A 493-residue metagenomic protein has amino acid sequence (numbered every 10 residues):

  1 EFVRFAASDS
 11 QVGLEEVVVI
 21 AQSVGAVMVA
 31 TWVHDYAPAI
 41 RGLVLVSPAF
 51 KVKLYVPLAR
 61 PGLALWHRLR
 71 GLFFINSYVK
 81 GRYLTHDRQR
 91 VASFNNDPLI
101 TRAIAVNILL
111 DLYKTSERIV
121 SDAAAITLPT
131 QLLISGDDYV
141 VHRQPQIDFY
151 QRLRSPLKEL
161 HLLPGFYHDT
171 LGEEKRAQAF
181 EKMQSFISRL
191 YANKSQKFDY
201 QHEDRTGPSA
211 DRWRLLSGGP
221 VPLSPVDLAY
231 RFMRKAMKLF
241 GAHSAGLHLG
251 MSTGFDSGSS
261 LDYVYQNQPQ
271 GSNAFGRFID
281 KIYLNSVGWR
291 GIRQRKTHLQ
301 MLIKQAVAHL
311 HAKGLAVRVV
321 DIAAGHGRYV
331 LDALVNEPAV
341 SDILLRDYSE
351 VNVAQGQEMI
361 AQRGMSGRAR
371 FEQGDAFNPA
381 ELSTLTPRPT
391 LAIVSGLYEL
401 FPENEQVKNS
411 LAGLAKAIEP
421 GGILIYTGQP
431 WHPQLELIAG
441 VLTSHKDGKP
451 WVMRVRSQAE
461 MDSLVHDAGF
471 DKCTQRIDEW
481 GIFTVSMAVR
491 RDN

Functional and structural regions predicted by a protein language model:
F2-E15: Conserved acidic catalytic loop of the alpha/beta-hydrolase fold
I126, L132-I134: Short beta-strand/loop motif that positions the catalytic acidic residue of the alpha/beta-hydrolase fold
L128, H142-Q151: Short alpha-helix in the alpha/beta-hydrolase fold that links the catalytic acid
H161-R212: Catalytic active-site module of serine/aspartate enzymes centered on a nucleophile-bearing elbow/loop
S244-A312: Class I SAM-dependent methyltransferase Rossmann-like catalytic core, especially the SAM/SAH-binding loop
H326-A339: Conserved SAM-binding loop of SAM-dependent methyltransferases across substrates and taxa, primarily the Class I
K408-P420: A short glycine-rich, Lys/Arg-flanked "PGG" loop and its adjoining helix->strand segment in the class I
G421-G428: Conserved beta-strand signature within the Rossmann-like core of class I S-adenosyl-L-methionine
